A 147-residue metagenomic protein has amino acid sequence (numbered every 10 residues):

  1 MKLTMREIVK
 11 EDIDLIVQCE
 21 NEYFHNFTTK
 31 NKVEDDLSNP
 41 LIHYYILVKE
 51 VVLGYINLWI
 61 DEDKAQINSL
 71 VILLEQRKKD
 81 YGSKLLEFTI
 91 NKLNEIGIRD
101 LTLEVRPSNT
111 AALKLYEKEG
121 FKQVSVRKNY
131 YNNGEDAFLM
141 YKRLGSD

Functional and structural regions predicted by a protein language model:
L3-E75, L86-F88, K92, I96 (+1 more regions): Acetyl-CoA-dependent GNAT
I72, K78-N91, T110, K114-K118: Conserved acetyl-CoA-binding loop-helix of GNAT-fold acetyltransferases
K79, I96-R99: Short coil/turn segments at alpha/beta junctions that flank glycine-rich nucleotide-binding fingerprints
R99, R106-T110, N129-D147: C-terminal "cap" of GNAT-fold acetyltransferases
Y116-E117, F121, M140: Conserved active-site tyrosine of GNAT-family acetyltransferases
S125-V126: Beta-hairpin "wing" of winged helix-turn-helix
